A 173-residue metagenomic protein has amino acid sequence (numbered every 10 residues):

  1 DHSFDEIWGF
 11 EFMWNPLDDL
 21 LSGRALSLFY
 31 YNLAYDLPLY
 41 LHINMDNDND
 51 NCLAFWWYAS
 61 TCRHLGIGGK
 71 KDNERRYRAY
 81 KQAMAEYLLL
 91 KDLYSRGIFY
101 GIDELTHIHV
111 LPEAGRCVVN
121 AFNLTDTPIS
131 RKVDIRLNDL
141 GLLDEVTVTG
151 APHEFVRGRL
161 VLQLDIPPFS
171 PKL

Functional and structural regions predicted by a protein language model:
D1-E154, V161, D165: Active-site-proximal substrate-binding groove within the catalytic cores of carbohydrate-active enzymes
P167-L173: Short Pro-Gly-centered flexible turn/kink motifs
